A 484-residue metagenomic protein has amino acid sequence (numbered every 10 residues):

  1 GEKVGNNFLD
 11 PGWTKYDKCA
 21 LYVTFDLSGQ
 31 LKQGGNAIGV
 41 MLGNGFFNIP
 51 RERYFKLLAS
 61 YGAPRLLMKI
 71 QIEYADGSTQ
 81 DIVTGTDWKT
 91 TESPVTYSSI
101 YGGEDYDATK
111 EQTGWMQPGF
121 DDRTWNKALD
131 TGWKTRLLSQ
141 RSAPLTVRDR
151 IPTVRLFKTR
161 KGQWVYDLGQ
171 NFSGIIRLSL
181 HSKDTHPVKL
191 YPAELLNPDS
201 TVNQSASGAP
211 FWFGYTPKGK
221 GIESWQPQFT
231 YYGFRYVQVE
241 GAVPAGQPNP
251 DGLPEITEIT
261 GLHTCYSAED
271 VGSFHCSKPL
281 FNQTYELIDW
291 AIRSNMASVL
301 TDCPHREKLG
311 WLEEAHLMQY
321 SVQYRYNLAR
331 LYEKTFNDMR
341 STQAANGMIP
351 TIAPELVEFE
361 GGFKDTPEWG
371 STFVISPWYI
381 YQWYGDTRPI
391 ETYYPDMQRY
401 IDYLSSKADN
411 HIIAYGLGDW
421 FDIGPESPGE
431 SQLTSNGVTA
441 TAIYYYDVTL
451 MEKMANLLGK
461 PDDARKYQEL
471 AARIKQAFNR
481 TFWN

Functional and structural regions predicted by a protein language model:
G1-H305, E313-E314, R330-E333, P350-V357 (+2 more regions): Extracellular/oxidizing-compartment recognition motifs
D26, E358-Q382: Thiamine diphosphate
G85-T86, T91, Y236, P244-L287 (+4 more regions): Active-site acid/base region of carbohydrate-active enzymes
L168, L309, P367-E368, A442: Short helix-capping and inter-helix turn/linker motifs at the boundaries of alpha-helical repeat units
Q319, W378-Y381, T449-E452, N456: Amphipathic alpha-helical segments within well-ordered protein domains
S371, V438, A442-Y445: Start-of-helix signal in alpha-solenoid helical-repeat scaffolds, especially tetratricopeptide repeats
A442-L457, Y467: Conserved, charged catalytic cores of large soluble enzymes
